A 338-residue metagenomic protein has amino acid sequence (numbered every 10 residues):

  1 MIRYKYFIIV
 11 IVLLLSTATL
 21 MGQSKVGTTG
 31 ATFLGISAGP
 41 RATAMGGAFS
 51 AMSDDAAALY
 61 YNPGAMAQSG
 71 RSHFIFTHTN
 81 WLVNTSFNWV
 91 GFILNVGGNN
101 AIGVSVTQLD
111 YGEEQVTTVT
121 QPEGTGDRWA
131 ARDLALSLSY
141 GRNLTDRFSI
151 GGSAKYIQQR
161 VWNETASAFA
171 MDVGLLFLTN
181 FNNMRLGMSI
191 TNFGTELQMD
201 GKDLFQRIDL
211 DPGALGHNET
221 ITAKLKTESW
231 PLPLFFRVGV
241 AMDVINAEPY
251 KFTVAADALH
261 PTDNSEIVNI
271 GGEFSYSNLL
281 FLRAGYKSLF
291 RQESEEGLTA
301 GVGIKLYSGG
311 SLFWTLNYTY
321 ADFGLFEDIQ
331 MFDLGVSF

Functional and structural regions predicted by a protein language model:
M1-I8: Bacterial N-terminal signal peptides that target proteins for export
I8-T17: Bacterial N-terminal signal peptides
A18-G22: Sec/Tat signal peptide C-region and signal peptidase I cleavage site
Q23-G46, F87, G91-F338: Outer-membrane beta-barrel porins/channels
G47-S50, S72-L82, T319-A321: Short strand-turn segments of transmembrane beta-barrel domains in outer membranes, especially the first one or two
A57-Q68: N-terminal periplasmic accessory domains that precede and gate Gram-negative outer-membrane beta-barrel machines
